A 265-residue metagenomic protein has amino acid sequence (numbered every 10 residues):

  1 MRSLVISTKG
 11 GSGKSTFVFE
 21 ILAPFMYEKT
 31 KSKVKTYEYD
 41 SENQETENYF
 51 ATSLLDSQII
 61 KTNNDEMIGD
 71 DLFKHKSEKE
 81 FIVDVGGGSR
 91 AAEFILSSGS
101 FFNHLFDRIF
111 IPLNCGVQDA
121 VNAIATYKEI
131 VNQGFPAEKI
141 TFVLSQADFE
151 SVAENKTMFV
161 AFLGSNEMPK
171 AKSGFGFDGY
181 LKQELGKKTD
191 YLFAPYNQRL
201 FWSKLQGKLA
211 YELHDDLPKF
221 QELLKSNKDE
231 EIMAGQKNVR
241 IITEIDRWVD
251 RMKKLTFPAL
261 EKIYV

Functional and structural regions predicted by a protein language model:
M1-F25: Walker A (P-loop) phosphate-binding motif
V5, T36, V83, I111 (+1 more regions): Structural beta-sheet core signal
Y27-E45: Short beta-strand-centered segment that lines the nucleotide-binding/catalytic pocket of NTP-utilizing
E42-S57: P-loop NTPase switch/communication element
E78-I95: Switch II (G3) loop of P-loop NTPases
A91-L192: Conserved catalytic-core segment of NTP-binding enzymes
F162-G235: Beta-strand-loop-alpha "switch" segments that mediate conformational coupling across diverse proteins
D216-V265: C-terminal accessory extensions appended to soluble enzyme cores
